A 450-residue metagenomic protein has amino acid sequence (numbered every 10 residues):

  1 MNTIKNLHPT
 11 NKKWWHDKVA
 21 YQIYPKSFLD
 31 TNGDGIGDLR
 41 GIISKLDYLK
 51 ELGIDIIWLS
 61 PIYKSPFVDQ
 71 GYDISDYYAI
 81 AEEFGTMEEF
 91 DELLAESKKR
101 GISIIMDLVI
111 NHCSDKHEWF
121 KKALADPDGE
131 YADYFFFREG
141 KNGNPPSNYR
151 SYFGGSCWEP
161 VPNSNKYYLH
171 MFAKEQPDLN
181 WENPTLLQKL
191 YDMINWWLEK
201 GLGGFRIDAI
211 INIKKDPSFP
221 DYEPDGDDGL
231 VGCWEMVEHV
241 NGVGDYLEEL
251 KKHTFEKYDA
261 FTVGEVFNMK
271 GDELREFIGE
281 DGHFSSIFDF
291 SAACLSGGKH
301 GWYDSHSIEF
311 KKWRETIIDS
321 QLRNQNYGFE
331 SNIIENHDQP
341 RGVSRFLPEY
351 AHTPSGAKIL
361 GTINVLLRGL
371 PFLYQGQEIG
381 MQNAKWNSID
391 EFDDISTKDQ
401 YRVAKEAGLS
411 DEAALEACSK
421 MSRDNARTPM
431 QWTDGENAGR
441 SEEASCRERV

Functional and structural regions predicted by a protein language model:
M1-R447: Active-site and adjacent substrate-binding regions of carbohydrate-active enzymes
